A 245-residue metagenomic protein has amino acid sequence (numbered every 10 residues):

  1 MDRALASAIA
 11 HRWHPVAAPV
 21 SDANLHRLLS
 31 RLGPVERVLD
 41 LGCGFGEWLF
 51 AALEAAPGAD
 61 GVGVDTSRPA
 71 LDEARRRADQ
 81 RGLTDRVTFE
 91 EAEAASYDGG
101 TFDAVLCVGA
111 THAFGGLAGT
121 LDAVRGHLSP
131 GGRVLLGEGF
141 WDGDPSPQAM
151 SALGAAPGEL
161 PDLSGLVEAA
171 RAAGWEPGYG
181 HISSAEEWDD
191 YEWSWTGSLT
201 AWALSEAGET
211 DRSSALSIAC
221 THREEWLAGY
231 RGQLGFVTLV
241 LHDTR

Functional and structural regions predicted by a protein language model:
A18-V35: Conserved alpha-helix/loop element of class I SAM-dependent methyltransferases that forms part of the SAM/SAH-binding
L39, F45-A95: Class I SAM-dependent methyltransferase SAM/SAH-binding core
A95-V105: A short acidic, Gly/Pro-enriched loop at the edge of an enzyme's catalytic core that lines a small-molecule cofactor
A104-L117: A short SAM/SAH-binding and catalytic strip from SAM-dependent methyltransferases
A118-R133: A short glycine-rich, Lys/Arg-flanked "PGG" loop and its adjoining helix->strand segment in the class I
G139-P157: Short, glycine-/aromatic-enriched active-site segment of Class I SAM-dependent methyltransferases
E159-G174: Short alpha-helix
H181-R245: Conserved Class I S-adenosyl-L-methionine
